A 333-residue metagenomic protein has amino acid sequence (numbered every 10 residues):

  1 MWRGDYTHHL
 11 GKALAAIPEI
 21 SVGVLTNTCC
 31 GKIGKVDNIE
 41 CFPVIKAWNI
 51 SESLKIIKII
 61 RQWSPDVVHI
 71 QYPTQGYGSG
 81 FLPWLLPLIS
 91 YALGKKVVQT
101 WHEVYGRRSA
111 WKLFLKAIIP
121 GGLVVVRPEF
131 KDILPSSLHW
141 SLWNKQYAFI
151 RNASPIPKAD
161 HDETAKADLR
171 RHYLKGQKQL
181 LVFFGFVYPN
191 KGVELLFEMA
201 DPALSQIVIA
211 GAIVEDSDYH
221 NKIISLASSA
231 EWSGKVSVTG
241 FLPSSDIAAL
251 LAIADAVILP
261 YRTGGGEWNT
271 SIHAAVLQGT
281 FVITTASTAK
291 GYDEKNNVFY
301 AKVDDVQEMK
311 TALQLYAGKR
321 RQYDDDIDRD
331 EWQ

Functional and structural regions predicted by a protein language model:
D5-Q62, K145, E215: N-terminal strand-loop element at the rim of the active site of nucleotide-sugar-dependent glycosyltransferases
T26-C30, Q206-K222, G240: Glycosyltransferase donor-sugar binding loop
I119-K166, K175: Donor nucleotide-sugar binding/catalytic pocket of nucleotide-sugar-dependent glycosyltransferases
L174-K191, F197-L204, V208: Conserved donor-binding/catalytic core segment of Leloir-type glycosyltransferases
G211, H220-S245: Nucleotide-activated donor-binding/catalytic signature segment of Leloir-type glycosyltransferases, i.e., the conserved
A256-V257, A275-T285: Short hydrophobic beta-strand element within catalytic cores of glycosyltransferases and related nucleotide-activated
V298-Q307, Q314-R320: Conserved acidic donor-binding segment of nucleotide-sugar-dependent glycosyltransferases
G318-Q333: A charged, aromatic-enriched C-terminal amphipathic alpha-helix characteristic of glycosyltransferases across folds
